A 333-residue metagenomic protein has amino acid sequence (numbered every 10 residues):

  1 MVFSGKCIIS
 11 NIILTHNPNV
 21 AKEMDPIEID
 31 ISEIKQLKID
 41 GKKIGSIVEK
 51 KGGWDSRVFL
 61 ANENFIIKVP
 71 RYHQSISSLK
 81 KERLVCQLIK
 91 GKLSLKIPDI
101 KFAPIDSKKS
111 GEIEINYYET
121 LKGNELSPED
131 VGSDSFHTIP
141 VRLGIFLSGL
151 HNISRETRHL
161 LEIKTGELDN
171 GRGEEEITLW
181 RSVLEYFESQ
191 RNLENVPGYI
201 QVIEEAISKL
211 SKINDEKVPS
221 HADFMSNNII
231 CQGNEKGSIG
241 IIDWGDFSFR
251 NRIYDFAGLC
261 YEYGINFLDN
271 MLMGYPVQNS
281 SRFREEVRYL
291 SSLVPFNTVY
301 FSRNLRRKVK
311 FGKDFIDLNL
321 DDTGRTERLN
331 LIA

Functional and structural regions predicted by a protein language model:
D25-K42, I105, F136, P140-V141 (+5 more regions): An alpha-helical support segment within catalytic cores of ATP-dependent transferases
I47-G171: ATP-binding pocket architecture of kinase catalytic cores
R57-A61, I67, Q201-Y254: Active-site acidic catalytic loop and adjacent metal/ATP-binding pocket of ATP-dependent phosphoryl transfer enzymes
R71, K122, S226, D246 (+1 more regions): Short, glycine/acidic-enriched loop or turn micro-motifs at the edges of active sites
K92-L95, E194, Q278-S280: Short helix-capping segments at alpha-helix termini
V141-R142, D215, F249-R252, A257-A333: Helix-rich C-terminal or lid/interface subdomains of diverse kinases
